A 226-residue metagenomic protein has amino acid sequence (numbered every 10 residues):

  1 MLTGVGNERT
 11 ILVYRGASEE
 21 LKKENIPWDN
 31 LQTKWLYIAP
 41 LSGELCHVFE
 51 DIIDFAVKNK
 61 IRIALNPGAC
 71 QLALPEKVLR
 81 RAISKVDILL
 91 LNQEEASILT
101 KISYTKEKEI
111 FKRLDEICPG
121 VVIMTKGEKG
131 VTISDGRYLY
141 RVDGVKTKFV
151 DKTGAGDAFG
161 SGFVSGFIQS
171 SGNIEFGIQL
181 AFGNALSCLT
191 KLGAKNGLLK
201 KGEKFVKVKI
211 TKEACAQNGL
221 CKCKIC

Functional and structural regions predicted by a protein language model:
M1-I38, K204-C215, G219-C226: Conserved N-terminal subdomain of the carbohydrate kinase-like
E8-I11, W35, R62, I88 (+2 more regions): Structural motif
L12, L99, C188: Residues that scaffold the ATP/ADP-binding catalytic core of kinase and kinase-like folds
R15-S18, G68-C70, E94-E95, V145-K148: Short, acidic/turn-prone active-site loops that include or flank metal/cofactor- and phosphate-binding residues
I26, L79, F149: Acidic, amphipathic alpha-helical patches
L31, K77, S84-K85, I117 (+1 more regions): Structured loop/turn residues at beta-strand edges in well-structured enzyme cores
W35-E109, K129-V131: Conserved beta-alpha-beta core of the PfkB/ribokinase-like small-molecule kinase fold
L72, Y104-C226: Conserved phosphate-binding/catalytic region of the ribokinase-like
